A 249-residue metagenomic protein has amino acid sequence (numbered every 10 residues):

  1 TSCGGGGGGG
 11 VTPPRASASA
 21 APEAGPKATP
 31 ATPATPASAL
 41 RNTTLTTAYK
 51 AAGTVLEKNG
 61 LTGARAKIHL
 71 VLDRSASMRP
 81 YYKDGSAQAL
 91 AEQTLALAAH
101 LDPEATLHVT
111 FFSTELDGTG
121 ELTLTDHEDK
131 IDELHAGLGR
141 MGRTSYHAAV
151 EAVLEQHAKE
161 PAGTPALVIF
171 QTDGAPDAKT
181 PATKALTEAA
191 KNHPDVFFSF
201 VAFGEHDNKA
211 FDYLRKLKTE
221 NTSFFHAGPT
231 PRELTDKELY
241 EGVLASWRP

Functional and structural regions predicted by a protein language model:
T1-A48: Low-complexity, proline/glycine-enriched flexible segments
S38-N42, K50-I68, A76: Acidic, serine/threonine- and proline-rich intrinsically disordered low-complexity regions
A64-S86, D173: MIDAS-like acidic motif and immediate structural context at the N-terminus of von Willebrand factor A/I domains
M78-A105: …and closely analogous acidic/polar surface helices at protein-protein or active-site interfaces in A-domain-like
H108-L134, F211-R215: Short beta-strand-loop
D132-P165, A178, A202-K209: Von Willebrand factor
A175-L217: VWA/integrin I-like adhesion module and closely mimicked acidic/polar interface patches used
K218-P249: C-terminal helix of von Willebrand factor
